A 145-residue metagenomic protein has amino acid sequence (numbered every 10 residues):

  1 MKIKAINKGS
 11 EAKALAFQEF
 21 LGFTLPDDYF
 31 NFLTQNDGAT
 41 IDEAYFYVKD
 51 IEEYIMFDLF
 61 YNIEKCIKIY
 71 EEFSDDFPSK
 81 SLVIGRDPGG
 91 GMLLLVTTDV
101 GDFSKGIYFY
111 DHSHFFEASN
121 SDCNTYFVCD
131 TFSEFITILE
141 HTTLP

Functional and structural regions predicted by a protein language model:
M1-M92, E140-P145: A surface-exposed partner-binding patch
Y29-F32, Y108-F109, F132-F135: Aromatic side chains
G85, V96, Y108-Y110: Residues in well-ordered beta-strands of folded domains
G91-D99: Broad, structure-driven detector of short, well-ordered beta-strand segments within folded domains
K105-V128: A short, surface-exposed interaction/processing loop segment used at functional sites
N124-C129, S133-L139: Well-ordered alpha/beta subsegment
